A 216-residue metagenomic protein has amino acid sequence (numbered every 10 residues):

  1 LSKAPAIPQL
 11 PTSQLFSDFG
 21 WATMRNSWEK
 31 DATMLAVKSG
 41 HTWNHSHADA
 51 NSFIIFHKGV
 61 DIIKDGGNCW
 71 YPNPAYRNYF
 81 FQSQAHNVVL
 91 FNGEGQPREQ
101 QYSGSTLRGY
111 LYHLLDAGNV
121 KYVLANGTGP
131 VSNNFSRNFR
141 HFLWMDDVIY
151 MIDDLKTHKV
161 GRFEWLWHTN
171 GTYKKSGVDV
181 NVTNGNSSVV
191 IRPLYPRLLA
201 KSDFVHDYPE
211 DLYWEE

Functional and structural regions predicted by a protein language model:
L1, Y71-E216: CBM-like, beta-strand-rich accessory domains located in the C-terminal region of large, secreted polysaccharide-active
L1-I62, D116, V120: Carbohydrate-active enzyme catalytic cores, enriched for enzymes that act on polyanionic acidic polysaccharides
I63-N68: Catalytic Cys-His active-site segments of thiol-dependent hydrolases/isopeptidases
